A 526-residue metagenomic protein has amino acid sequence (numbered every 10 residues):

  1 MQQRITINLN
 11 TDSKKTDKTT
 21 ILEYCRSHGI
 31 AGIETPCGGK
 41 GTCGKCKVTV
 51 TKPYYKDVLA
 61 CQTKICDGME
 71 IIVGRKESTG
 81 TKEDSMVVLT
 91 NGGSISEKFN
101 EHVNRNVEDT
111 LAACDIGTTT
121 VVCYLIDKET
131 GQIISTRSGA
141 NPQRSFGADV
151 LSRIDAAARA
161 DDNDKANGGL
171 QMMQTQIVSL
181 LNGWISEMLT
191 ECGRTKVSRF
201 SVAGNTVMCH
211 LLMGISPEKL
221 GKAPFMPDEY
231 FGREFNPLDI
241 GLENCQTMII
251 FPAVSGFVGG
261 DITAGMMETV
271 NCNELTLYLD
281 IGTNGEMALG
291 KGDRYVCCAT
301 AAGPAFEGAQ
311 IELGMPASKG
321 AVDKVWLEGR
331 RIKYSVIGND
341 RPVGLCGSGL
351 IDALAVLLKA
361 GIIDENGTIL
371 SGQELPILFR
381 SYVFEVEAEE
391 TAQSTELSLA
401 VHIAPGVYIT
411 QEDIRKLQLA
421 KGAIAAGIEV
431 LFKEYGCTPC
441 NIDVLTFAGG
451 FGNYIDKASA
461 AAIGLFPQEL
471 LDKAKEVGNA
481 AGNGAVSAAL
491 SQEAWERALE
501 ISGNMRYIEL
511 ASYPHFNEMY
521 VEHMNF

Functional and structural regions predicted by a protein language model:
Q3, K76-S96, I249-A264, S487-F526: Acidic, glycine/GT-rich loop-and beta-edge segments that sit at the periphery of enzyme/chaperone cores
A31-D67: Local cysteine-cluster metal-coordination motifs and their immediate loop/turn environment, predominantly Fe-S cluster
K52-A113: Fe-S ferredoxin-like electron-transfer domains and their immediately adjacent linker/connector regions across
N91-D109, M248-T276, F432: Conserved phosphate-binding catalytic cores of ATP/NTP-utilizing and phosphoryl-transfer enzymes
C123, G131-D149, E218-E234, A264 (+2 more regions): Glycine-rich phosphate-binding loop of actin/hexokinase-like ATP-binding domains
L180-M188, I262-M266, Q418-C440: Phosphate/ATP-binding catalytic cores across multiple sugar-kinase/actin-like superfamilies, primarily ASKHA
T190-P227, A458, L465-P467: Short beta-strand-loop/turn "lid" adjacent to the catalytic site in phosphate-handling enzymes
D293, C437-I501: Catalytic phosphate/nucleotide-handling subdomain of diverse soluble enzymes
